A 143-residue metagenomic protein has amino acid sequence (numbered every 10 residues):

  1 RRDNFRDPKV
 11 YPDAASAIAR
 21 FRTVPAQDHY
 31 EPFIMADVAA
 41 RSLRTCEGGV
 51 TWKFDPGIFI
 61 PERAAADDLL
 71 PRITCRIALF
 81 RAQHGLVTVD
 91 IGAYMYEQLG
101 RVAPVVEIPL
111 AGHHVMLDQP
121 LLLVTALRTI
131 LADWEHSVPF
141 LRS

Functional and structural regions predicted by a protein language model:
R1-A14: Flexible "cap/lid" loop of the alpha/beta hydrolase fold
A14-R22: An amphipathic alpha-helix signature
Q27-R41: Acidic/histidine metal-binding catalytic segments
A40-D68: Hydrophobic, aromatic-rich cap/lid helix
R72-A111: Conserved loop-alpha-helix segment in the C-terminal half of the alpha/beta-hydrolase fold that carries the catalytic
I108-V124: Catalytic histidine-centered segment of alpha/beta-hydrolase-like enzymes
A126-S137: C-terminal alpha-helix
